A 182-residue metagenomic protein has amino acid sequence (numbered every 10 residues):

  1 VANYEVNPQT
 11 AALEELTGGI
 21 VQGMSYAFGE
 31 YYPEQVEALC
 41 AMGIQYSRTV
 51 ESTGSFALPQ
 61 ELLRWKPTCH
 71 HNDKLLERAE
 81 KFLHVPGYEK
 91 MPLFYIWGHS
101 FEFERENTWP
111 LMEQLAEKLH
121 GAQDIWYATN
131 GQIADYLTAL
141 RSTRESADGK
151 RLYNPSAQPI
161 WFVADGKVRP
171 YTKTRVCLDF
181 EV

Functional and structural regions predicted by a protein language model:
V1-E80, F103-L111, H120, T138: Catalytic domains of cell-wall/extracellular-matrix polysaccharide-remodeling enzymes, centered on de-N-acetylation
E14-E15, Y46-A57, E80, Y88 (+1 more regions): C-terminal domain-boundary segment and adjacent tail
H84: Histidine/acidic residue-rich metal-binding segments in metalloenzymes
